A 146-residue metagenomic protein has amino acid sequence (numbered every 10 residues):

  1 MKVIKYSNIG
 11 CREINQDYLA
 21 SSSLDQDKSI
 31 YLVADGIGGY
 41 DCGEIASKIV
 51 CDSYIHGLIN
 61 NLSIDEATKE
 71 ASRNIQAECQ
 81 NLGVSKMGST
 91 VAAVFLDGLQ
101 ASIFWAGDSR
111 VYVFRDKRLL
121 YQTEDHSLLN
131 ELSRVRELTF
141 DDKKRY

Functional and structural regions predicted by a protein language model:
M1-Y146: PP2C/PPM-type serine/threonine phosphatase catalytic domain
